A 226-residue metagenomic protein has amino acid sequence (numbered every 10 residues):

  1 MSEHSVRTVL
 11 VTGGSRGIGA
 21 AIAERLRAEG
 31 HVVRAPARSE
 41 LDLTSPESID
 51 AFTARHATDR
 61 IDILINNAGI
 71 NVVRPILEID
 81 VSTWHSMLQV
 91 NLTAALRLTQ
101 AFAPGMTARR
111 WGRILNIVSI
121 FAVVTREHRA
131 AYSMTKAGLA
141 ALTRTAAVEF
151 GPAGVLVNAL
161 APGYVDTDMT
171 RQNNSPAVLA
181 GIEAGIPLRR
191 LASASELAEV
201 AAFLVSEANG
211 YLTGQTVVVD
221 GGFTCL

Functional and structural regions predicted by a protein language model:
S15, A23: N-terminal Rossmann NAD(P)H-binding glycine-rich loop of SDR-like oxidoreductase domains
P75-I76, T83-L88, I114, I182: Substrate-binding pocket helix/loop in short-chain dehydrogenase/reductase
L96, W111, R190-V219, T224-C225: C-terminal substrate-recognition "lid" of short-chain dehydrogenase/reductases
T99, T135, T143: Active-site helix of classical SDR
P104, V148-E149, G210: Alpha-helical segment proximal to the catalytic Tyr-Lys
S119: Residue(s) in the substrate-gating loop at a strand-loop-helix junction that position the organic substrate next
G151, L156, L212-G214: Short, small/polar-rich loop/turn modules that mediate ligand/substrate recognition or access, typified
